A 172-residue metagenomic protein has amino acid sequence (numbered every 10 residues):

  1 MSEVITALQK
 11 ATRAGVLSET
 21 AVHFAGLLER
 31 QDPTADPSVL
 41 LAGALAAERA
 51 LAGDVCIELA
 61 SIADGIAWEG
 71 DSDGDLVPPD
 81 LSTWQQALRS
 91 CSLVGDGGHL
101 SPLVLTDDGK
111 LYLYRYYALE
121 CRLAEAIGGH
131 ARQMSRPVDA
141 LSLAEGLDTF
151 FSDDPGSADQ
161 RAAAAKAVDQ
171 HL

Functional and structural regions predicted by a protein language model:
M1-L172: Helicase P-loop NTPase motor core of nucleic-acid translocases
